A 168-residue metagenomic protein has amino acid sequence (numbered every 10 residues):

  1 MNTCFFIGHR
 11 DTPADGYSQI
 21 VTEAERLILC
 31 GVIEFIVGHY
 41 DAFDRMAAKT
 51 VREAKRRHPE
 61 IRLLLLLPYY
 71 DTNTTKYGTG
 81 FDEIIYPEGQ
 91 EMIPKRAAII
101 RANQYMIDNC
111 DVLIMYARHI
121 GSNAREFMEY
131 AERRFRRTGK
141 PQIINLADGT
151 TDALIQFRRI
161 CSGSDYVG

Functional and structural regions predicted by a protein language model:
M1-Y166: Acidic/glycine-enriched connector segments
